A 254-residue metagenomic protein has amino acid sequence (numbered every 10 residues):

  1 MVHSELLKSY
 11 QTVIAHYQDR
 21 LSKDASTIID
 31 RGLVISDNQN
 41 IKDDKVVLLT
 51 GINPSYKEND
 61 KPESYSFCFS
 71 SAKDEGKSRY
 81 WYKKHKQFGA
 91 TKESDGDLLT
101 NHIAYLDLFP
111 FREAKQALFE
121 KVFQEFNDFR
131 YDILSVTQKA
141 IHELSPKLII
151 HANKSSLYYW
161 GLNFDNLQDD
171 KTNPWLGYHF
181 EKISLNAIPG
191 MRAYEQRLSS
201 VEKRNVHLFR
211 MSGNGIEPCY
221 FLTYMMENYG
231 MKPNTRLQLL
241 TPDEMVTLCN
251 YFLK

Functional and structural regions predicted by a protein language model:
M1-K8, N127-L134, L162-K254: C-terminal capping/extension of enzyme domains
M1-Y80, I133-V136, A140, N205-G215 (+1 more regions): Active-site and ligand/interface coordination hotspots across diverse enzymes and nucleic-acid-associated assemblies
D44-K45, G96-I103, M211-L222: Beta-strand-turn-beta hairpins that frame and shape the catalytic cleft of phosphate-ester-processing enzymes
V46-G51, D97-D107, L148-N153: A structural signal for short, well-ordered beta-strand segments and their strand-loop junctions that often border
I52-K57, F109-E113, K154-Y159, M226-M231: Short, solvent-exposed loop/turn segments at secondary-structure junctions
N59-P62, K115-L118, N153, L157-N166 (+1 more regions): A short acidic (Asp/Glu
I103-Y131: Charged, often glycine-rich, active-site loop that binds/positions anionic groups
T137-S155: Proline-aspartate-enriched helix->loop->beta-strand connector
